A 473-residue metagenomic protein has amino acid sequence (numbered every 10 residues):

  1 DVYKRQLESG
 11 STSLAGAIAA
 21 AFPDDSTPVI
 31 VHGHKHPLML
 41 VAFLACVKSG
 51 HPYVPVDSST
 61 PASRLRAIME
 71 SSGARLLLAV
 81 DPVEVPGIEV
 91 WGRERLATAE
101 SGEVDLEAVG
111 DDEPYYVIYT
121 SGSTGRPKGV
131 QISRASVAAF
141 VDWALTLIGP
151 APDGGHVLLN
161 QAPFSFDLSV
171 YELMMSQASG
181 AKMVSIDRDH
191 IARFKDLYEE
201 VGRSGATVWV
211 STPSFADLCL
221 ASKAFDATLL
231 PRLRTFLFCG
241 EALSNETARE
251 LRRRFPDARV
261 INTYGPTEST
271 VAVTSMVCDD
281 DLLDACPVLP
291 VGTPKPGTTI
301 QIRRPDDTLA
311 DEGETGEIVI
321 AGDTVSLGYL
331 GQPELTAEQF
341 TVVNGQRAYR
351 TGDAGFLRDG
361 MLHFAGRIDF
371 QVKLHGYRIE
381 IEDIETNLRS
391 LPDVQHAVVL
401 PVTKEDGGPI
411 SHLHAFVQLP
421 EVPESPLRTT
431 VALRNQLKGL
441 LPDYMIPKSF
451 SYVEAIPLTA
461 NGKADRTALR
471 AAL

Functional and structural regions predicted by a protein language model:
V2-Y3: Short, small-residue-biased leader/transition segments that mark boundaries at the very start of proteins
L7-G10: Phosphate-binding active sites in nucleotide-utilizing proteins
A20, K48-A97: Structural core segment of the AMP-binding/adenylate-forming
V29: Gly/Thr-rich phosphate-binding loop signature of adenosyl cofactor/nucleotide-binding cores
L38-M39, F43, H51-M69, E103-L309 (+3 more regions): Motif- and composition-driven signal specific to adenylation
L77-E107, V137, R259-N262, V277-L473: AMP-dependent adenylate-forming
